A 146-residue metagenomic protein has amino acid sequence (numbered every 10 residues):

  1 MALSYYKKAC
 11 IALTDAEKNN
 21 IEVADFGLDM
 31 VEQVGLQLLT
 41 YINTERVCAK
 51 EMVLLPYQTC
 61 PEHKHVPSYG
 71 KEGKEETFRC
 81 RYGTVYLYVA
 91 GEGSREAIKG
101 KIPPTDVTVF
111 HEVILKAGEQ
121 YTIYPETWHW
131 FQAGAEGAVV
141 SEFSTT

Functional and structural regions predicted by a protein language model:
M1-A49, I102-T105: A short, N-terminal "cap"/entry segment at the start of jelly-roll beta-barrel domains of the cupin/DSBH fold
L39-A49, H63-C80, T108: A short beta-loop-beta micro-motif enriched in histidine and acidic residues
E51, T77, W130, A135-T146: A short hydrophobic beta-strand segment most commonly corresponding to one strand of the jelly-roll/cupin
E51-G73, G93-S94, I114-A117, P125-E126: Conserved short histidine dyad/triad with adjacent acidic residue
L55-P56, G73-R95, G100: Glycine- and acidic-residue-biased ligand/ion/polar-headgroup-sensing regions
P61-E62, V85-V89, E142: Short hydrophobic/aromatic-rich beta-strand segments that constitute the beta-sheet cores of beta-sandwich/beta-barrel
H65-S68, K99-P103: "Short basic amphipathic alpha-helical interaction patches in structured regions
F110-A135: Conserved metal-binding segment of the jelly-roll/cupin
